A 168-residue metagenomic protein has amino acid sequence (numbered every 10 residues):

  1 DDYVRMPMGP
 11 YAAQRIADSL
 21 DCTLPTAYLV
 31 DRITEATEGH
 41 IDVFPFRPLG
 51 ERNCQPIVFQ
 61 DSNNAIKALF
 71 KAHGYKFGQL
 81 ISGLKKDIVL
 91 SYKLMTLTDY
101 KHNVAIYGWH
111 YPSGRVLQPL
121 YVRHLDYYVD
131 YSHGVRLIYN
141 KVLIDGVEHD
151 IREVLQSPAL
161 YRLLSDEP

Functional and structural regions predicted by a protein language model:
D1-M6, S19-L20, R123-H124: Second-shell loop/turn segments in exported
R5-Q14, V129: Short, glycine/acidic-rich beta->alpha junctions
P10-K76: Conserved hydrophobic ligand-interaction patch in extracellular adhesion modules
I33, L90, I106, V135-L137: Generic structural hydrophobic/aromatic packing signal, biased to beta-strands
N53, N63-N64, N103, N140 (+1 more regions): Detector for Asparagine
K67-D130: Extracellular C-type lectin-like domains
H124, Y128-P168: Low-complexity, Gly/Ser/Thr/Pro-rich intrinsically disordered linker/tail segments
